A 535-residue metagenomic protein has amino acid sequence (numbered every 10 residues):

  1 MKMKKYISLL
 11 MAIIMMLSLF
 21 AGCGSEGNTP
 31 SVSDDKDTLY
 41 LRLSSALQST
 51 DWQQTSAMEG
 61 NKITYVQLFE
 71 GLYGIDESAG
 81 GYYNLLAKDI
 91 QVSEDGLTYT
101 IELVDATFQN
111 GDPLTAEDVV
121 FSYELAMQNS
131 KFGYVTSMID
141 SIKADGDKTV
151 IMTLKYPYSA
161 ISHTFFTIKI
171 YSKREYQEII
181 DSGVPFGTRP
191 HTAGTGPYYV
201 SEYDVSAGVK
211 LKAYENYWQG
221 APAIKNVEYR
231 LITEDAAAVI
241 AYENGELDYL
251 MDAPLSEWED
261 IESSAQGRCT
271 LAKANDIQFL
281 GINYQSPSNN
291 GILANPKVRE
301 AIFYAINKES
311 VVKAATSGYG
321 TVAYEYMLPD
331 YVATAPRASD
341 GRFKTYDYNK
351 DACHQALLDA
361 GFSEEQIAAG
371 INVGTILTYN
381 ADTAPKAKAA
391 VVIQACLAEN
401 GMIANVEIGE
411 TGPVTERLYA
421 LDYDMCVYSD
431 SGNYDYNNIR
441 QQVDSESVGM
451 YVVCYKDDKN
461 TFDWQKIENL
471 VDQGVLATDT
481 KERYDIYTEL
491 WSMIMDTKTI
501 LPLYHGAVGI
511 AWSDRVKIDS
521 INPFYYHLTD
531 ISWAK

Functional and structural regions predicted by a protein language model:
R42-E94, E124, A193-G194: N-terminal lobe/hinge region of extracytoplasmic solute-binding protein
D76-S78, F166-P222, N226, D351 (+1 more regions): Gly/Pro-rich hinge or "lid" segments in bacterial periplasmic/extracellular proteins
Q91, D95, T100, Y134-E178: Surface-exposed binding/hinge segments that line and control ligand-binding clefts or catalytic entry sites
A116-S122, D147-T153, G196-P197, I224-N226 (+3 more regions): Alpha-helical secondary-structure segments
V205, A360-G432, V508: Ligand/substrate-recognition segments at binding pockets and active sites
Y214-D260, I403, E410: Ligand-site clamp/hinge motif
A305-A335, P385-Q394, Y419-K535: Detector for C-terminal structural segments
T321-A360, D382-K386: Structural transition elements
